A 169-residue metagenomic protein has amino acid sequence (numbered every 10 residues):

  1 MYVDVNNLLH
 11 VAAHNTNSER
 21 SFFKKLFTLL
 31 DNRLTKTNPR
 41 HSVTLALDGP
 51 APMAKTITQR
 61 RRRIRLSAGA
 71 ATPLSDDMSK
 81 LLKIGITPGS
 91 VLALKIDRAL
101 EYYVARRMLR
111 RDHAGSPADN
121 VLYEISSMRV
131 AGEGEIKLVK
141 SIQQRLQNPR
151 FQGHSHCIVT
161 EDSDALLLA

Functional and structural regions predicted by a protein language model:
M1-A169: Noncatalytic, typically N-terminal accessory segments of nucleic acid-processing enzymes and closely related
